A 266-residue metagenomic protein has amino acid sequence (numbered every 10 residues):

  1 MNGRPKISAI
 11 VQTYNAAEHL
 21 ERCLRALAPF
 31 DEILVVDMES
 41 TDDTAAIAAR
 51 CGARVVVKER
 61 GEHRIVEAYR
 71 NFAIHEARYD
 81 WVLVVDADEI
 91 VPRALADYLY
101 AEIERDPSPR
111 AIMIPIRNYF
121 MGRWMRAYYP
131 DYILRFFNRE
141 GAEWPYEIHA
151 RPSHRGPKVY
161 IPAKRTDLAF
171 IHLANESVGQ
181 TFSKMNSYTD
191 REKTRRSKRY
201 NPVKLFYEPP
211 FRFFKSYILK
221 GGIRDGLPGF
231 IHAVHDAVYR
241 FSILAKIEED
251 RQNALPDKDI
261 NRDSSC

Functional and structural regions predicted by a protein language model:
K6-S8: Cell-envelope/extracellular polymer assembly enzymes that use nucleotide-activated donors
I10-P29: Short, well-formed alpha-helical segments that are part of the catalytic scaffolds of diverse glycosyltransferases
E21-R25, A45, Y79, R93-E104: Short alpha-helix within the catalytic core of nucleotide-sugar-dependent glycosyltransferases
A26, D37-I47: A conserved acidic beta->alpha catalytic loop
F30-S40, V56-K58, A87: Short beta-strand/loop segment that forms part of the nucleotide-sugar
A45-R78: Conserved donor nucleotide-binding strand/loop of the catalytic core
E67-A68, I74, V85, P92-A254 (+1 more regions): Catalytic-site signature of metal-activated, phosphate-bearing donor transferases, centered on the GT-A/GT-A-like
V82: Short aromatic/hydrophobic "clamp" motif used to bind/position activated sugar donors
